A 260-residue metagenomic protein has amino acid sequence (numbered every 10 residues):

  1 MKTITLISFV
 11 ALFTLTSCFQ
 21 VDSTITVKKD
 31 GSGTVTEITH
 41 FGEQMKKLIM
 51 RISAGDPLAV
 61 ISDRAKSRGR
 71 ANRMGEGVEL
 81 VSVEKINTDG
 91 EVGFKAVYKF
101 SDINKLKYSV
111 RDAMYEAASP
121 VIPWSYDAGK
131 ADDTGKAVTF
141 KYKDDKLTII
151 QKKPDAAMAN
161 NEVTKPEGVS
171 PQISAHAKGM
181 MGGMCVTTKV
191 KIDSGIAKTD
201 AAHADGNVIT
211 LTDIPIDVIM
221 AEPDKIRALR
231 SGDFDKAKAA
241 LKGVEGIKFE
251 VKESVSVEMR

Functional and structural regions predicted by a protein language model:
M1-F9: Positively charged n-region of N-terminal signal peptides that target proteins for export
T5, E37-T39, Q44-K46, R230-D233 (+1 more regions): Functionally constrained cores in energy, signaling, and assembly domains
T14-S17: C-terminal motif of bacterial Sec signal peptides marking the signal peptidase cleavage site
F19-V21: Bacterial signal peptide processing site
T24-L106: N-terminal Sec/ER secretory leader and immediately downstream segment of secreted/extracellular precursors
E76-R260: Mature, soluble, non-transmembrane domains
